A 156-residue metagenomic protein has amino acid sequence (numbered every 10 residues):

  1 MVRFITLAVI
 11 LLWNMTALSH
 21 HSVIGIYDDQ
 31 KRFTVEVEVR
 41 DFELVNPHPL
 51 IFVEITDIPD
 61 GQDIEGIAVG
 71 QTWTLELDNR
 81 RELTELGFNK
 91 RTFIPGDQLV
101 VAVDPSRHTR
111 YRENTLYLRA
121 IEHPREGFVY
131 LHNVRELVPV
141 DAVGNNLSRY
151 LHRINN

Functional and structural regions predicted by a protein language model:
L18-F33: Short boundary/loop segments of OB/S1/cold-shock single-stranded nucleic-acid-binding domains
V37-V39: Conserved hydrophobic positions within beta-strands
V45-I58: Short aromatic-glycine-enriched beta-strand elements
G66-R80: Short, basic/aromatic beta-hairpin or loop at an interaction surface
E85-V101: Short nucleic-acid-contacting surface segments enriched for D/E, G, S/T with interspersed K/R
S106-R135: OB-fold/S1-family single-stranded nucleic acid-binding modules
R125-N156: Extended, charge-rich, solvent-exposed interface segments
